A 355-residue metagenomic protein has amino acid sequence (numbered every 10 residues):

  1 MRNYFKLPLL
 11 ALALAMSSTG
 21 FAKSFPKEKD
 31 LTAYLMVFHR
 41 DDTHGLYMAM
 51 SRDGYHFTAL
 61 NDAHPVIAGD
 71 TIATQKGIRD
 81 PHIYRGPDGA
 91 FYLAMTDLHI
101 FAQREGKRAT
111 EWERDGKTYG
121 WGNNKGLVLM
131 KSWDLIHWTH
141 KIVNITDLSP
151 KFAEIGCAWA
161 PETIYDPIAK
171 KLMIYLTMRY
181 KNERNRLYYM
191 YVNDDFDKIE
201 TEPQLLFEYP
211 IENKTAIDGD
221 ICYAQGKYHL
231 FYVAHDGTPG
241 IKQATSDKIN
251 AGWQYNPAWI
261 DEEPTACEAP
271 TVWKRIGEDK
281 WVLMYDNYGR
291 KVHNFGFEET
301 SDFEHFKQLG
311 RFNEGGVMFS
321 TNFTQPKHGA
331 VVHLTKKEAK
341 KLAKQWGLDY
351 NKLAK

Functional and structural regions predicted by a protein language model:
M1-P26: Bacterial Sec-dependent N-terminal signal peptides
K23-K355: Carbohydrate-active catalytic/glycan-binding domains of CAZyme proteins, especially the secreted or lumenal ectodomains
